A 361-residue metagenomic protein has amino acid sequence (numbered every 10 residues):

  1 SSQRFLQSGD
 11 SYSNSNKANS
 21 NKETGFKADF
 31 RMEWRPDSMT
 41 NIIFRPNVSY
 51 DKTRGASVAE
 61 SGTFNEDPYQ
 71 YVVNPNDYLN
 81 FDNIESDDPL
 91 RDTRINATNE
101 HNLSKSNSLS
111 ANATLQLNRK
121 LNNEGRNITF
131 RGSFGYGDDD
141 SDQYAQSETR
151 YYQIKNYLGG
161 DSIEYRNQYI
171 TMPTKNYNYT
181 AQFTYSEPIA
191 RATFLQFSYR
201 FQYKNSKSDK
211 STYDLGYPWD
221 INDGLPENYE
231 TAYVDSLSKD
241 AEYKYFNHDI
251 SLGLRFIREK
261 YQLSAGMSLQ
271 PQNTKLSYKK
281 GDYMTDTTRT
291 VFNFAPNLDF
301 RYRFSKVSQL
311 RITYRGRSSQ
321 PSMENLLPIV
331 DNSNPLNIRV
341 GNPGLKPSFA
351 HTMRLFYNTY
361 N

Functional and structural regions predicted by a protein language model:
S1-N361: Primarily recognizes Gram-negative and organellar outer-membrane beta-barrels
